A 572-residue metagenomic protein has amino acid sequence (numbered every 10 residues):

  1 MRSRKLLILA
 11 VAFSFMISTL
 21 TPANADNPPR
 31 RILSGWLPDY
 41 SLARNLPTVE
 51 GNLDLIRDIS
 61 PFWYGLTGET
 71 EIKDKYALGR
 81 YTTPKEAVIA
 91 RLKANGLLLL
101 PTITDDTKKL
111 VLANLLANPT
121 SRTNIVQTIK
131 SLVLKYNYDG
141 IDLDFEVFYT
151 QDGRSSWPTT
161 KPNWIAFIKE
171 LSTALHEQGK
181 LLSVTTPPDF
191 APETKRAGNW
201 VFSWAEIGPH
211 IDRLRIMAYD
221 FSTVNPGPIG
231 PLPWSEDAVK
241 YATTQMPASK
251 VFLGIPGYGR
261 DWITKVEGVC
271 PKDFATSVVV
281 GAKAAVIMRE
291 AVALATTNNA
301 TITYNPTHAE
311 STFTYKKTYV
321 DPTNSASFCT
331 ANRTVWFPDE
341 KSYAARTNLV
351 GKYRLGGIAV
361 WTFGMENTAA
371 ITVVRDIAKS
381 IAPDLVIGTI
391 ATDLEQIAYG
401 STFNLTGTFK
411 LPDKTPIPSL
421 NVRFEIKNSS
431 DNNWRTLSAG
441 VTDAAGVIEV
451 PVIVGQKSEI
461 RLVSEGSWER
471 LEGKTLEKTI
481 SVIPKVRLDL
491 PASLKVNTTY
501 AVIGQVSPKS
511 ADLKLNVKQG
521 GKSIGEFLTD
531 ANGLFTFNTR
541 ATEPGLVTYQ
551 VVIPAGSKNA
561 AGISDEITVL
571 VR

Functional and structural regions predicted by a protein language model:
D26-S131: Glycan-recognition patch characteristic of GH18 chitinases/ENGases and related GlcNAc/peptidoglycan-binding proteins
I59, L143, L214, L253 (+2 more regions): Conserved, mostly hydrophobic/aromatic
E69-T83, Y149-L294: Substrate-binding surface in catalytic domains of secreted glycosidases
G257-R346, A378-I381: Glycan-binding loop/region signatures in secreted carbohydrate-active enzymes
A398-D413, L462, V496-K509, V551: Beta-strand-rich structural segments
L411-T436, S507-S523: Short flexible loop/turn segments that cap and initiate beta-strands
T436-P451, T529-N538, G545: Glycine-centered loop-to-beta-strand initiation motif
V454-L476, G545-D565: Enriched for extracellular/lumenal, surface-exposed ectodomains of secreted and cell-surface proteins
